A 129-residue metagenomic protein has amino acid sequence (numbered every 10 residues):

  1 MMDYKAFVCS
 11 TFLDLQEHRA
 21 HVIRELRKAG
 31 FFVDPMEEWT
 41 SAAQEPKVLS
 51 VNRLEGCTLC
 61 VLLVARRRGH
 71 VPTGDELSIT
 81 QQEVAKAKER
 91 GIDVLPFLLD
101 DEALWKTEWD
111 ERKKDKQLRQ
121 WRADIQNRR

Functional and structural regions predicted by a protein language model:
M1-L63, K88-R90: Conserved N-terminal substructure of TIR/SEFIR domains
E17, G69-V71, A103-T107: Short catalytic/ligand-binding loop motif for oxyanion handling, primarily in non-cytosolic enzymes, centered on
V22, S50, T80-E83, Q117 (+1 more regions): A general structural detector for well-ordered alpha-helical segments in enzyme core domains, enriched
S41-P46, R66-I92, D110: Conserved TIR/SEFIR loop-to-helix hotspot centered on a Trp-containing motif with a nearby acidic residue
L62-R66, L98-D101: Short loop/turn segments at strand-loop or loop-helix junctions that form parts of catalytic or ligand-binding pockets
E89-E102: A short helix->loop->beta-strand "cap" motif at the edges of active sites that frequently abuts
D100-R129: C-terminal interaction surface of TIR/SEFIR-family domains
